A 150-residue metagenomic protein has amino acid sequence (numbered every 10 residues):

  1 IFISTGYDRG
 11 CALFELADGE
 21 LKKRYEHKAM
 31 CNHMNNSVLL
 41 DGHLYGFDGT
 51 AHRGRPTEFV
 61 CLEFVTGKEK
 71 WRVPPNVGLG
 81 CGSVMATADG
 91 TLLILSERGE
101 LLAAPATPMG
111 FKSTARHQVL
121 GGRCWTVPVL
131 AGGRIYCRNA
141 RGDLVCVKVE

Functional and structural regions predicted by a protein language model:
I1-E150: Noncatalytic, solvent-exposed loop/strand surfaces of beta-propeller-type extracellular/periplasmic domains
